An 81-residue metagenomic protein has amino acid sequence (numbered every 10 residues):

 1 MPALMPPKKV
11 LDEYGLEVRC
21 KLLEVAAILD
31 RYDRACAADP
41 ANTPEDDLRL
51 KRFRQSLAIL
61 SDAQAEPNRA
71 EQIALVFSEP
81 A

Functional and structural regions predicted by a protein language model:
M1-A81: Surface-exposed peri-terminal alpha-helical interaction modules
